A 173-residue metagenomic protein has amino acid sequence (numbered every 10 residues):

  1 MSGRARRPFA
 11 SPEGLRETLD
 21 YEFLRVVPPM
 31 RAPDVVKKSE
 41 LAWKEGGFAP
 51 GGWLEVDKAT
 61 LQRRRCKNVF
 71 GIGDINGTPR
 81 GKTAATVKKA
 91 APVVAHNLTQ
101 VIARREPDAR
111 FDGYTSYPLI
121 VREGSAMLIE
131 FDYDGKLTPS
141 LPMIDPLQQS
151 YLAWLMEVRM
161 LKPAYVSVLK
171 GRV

Functional and structural regions predicted by a protein language model:
M1-T18: Conserved beta-strand-loop-beta-strand element in the redox core of flavoprotein oxidoreductases
E17-K89, Q100: FAD-site-proximal beta/loop scaffold in flavoenzymes
A49-L54, P79-G81, V94-L98, P142-P146 (+1 more regions): Glycine-rich loops and low-complexity Gly/Arg-rich segments that provide flexible linkers or classic glycine-based
G52-F70, V121-L141: FAD-binding beta-loop-beta segment adjacent to the flavin cofactor pocket
T83-V93, S125-F131: Short, electropositive alpha-helical surface patch
V87-G113: Internal hydrophobic alpha-helix adjacent to the cofactor/substrate pocket in enzyme cavities
D112-G124: A short, charged, Gly/Pro-tolerant segment at domain boundaries
L128-V173: C-terminal auxiliary extensions adjacent to catalytic cores
